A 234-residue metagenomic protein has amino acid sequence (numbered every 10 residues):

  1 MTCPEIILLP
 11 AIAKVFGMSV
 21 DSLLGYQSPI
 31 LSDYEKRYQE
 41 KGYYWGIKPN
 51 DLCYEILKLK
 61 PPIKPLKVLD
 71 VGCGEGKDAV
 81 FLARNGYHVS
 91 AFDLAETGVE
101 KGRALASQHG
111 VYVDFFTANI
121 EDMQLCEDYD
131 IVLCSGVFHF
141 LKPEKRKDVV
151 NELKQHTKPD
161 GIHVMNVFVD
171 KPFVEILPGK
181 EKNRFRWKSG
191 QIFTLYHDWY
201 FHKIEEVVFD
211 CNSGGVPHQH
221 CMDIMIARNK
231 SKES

Functional and structural regions predicted by a protein language model:
M1-P4, G25: Recognition helix of helix-turn-helix/homeodomain-like DNA-binding domains that insert into the DNA major groove
T2, D21, T97: Key DNA-contact positions within bacterial/archaeal DNA-binding proteins
P4-I7, L66: Residue-level signal for the short linker/turn that defines the boundary of a DNA-recognition helix
I7-S22: DNA major-groove recognition helix of helix-turn-helix/homeodomain DNA-binding modules
Q27-K64, L69-E127, L141-D148, E152 (+1 more regions): Class I (Rossmann-like) S-adenosyl-L-methionine-dependent methyltransferase catalytic domain, capturing the SAM-binding
L133: A conserved beta-strand element that flanks and buttresses the S-adenosyl-L-methionine
G136-V137: Short catalytic micro-motifs in class I SAM-dependent methyltransferases
